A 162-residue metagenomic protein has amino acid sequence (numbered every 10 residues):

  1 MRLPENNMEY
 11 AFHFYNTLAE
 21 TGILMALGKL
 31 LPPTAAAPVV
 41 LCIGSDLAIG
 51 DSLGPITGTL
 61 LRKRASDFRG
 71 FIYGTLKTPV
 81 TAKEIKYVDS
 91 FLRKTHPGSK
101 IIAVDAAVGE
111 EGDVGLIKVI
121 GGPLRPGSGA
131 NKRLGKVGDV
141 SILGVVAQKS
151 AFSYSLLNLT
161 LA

Functional and structural regions predicted by a protein language model:
M1-A162: N-terminal catalytic or cofactor-binding beta/alpha core of small enzyme domains
